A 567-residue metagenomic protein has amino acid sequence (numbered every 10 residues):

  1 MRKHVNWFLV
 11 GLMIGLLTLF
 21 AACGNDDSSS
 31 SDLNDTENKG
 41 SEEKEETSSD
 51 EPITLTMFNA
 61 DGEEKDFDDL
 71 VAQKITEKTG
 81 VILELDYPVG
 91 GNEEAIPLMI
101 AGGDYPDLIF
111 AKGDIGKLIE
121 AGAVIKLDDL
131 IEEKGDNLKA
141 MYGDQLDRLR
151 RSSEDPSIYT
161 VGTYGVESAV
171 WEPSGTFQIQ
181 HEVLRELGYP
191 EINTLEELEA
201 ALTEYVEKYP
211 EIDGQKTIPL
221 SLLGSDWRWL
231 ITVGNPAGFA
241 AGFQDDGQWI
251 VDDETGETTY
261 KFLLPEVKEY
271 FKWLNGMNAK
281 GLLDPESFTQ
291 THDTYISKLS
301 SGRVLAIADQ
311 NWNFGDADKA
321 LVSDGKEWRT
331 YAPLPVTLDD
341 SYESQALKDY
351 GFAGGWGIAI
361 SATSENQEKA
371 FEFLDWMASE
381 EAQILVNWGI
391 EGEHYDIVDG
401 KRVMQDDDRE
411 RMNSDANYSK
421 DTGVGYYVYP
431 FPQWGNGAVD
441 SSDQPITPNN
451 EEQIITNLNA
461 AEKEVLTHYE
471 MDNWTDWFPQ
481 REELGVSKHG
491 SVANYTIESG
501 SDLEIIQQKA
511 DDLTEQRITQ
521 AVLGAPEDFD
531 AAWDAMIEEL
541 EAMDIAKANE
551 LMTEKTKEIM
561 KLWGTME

Functional and structural regions predicted by a protein language model:
R2-D27: Sec-dependent N-terminal signal peptides of Gram-positive bacterial secreted proteins and lipoproteins
C23-A200, A241-W249, T258-F262, R481-E567: Conserved N-terminal structural module of periplasmic/extracytoplasmic solute-binding proteins
I82-P88, P285-E286, R329-L334: General small-molecule cofactor/ligand-binding pocket signal
L118-L130, S157, A317-Q345: Ligand-binding "clamshell"
G122-R150, L202-Y205, Q215-I250, A306-S323: Carboxylate/His-rich catalytic cores and anion/metal-binding grooves
P156-S157, G162-L230, D252-K298, R303 (+2 more regions): Helix-loop-helix "hinge/cap" segment bordering the ligand-binding cleft or interdomain interface
E327-L338, A346-S419, G423-Y427: Polar, glycine-rich mid-to-C-terminal structural blocks that act as macromolecule-binding/assembly scaffolds
I384-Q516: Conserved small-residue motifs centered on glycine
